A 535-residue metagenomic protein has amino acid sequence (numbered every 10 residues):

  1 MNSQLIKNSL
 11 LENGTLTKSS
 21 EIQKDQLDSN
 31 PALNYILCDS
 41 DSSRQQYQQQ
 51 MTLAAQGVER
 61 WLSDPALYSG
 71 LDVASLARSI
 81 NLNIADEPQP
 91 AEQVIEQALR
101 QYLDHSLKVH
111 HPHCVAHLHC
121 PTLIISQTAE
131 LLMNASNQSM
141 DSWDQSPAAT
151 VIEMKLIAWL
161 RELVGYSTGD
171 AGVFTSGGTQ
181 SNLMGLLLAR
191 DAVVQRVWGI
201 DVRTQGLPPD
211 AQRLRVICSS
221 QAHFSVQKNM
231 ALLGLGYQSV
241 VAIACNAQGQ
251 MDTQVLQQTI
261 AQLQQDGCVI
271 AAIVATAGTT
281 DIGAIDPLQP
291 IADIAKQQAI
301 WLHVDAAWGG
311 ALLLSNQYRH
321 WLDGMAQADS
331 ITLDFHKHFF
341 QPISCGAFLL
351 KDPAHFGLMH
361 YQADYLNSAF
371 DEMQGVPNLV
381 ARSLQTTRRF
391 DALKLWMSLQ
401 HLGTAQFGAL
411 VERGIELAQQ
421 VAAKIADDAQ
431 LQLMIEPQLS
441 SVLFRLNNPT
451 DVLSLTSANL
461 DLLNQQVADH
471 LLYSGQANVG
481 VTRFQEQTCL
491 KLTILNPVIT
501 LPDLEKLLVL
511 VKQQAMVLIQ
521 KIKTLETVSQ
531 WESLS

Functional and structural regions predicted by a protein language model:
I6, L10, T15, I22 (+6 more regions): N-terminal entrance/gating region of PLP-dependent enzymes' catalytic architecture
A148, S181, L188-G357: Conserved PLP-enzyme active-site core in the AAT-like
L160-D191, V241-I243: Short loop-beta-helix segment that forms the pyridoxal 5′-phosphate
T168-G169, A211, I435-S440, R483-Q487: Short Gly/Ser/Thr- and Asp/Glu-enriched loop/turn motifs at secondary-structure junctions
G324-D428: Active-site C-terminal subdomain of aminotransferase-like
L399, L443-L453, S457, Q476-K506: Conserved PLP-binding active-site segment of the aspartate aminotransferase-like
Q432-L471: Conserved PLP-binding catalytic core of the aspartate aminotransferase-like
F484-S535: PLP-dependent enzyme catalytic core of the Aspartate aminotransferase-like
